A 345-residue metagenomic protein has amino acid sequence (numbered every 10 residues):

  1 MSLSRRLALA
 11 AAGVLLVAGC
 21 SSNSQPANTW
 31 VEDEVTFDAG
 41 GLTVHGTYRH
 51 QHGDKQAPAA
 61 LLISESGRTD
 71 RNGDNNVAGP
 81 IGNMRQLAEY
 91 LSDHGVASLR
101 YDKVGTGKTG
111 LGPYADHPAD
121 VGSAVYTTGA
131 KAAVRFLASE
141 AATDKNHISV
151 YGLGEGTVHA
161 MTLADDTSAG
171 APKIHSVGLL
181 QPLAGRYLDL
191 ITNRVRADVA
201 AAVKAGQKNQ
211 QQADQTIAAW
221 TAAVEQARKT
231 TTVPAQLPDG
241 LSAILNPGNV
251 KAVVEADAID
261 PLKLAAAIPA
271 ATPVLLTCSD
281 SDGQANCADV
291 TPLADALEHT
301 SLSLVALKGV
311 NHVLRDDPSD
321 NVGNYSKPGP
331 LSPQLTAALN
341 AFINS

Functional and structural regions predicted by a protein language model:
Q25-P58: N-terminal cap/lid segment of alpha/beta-hydrolase-fold proteins
G53-D93: Short, surface-exposed "cap/lid" segments of acyl-processing enzymes
A119-E140: Alpha/beta-hydrolase active-site loop
A142-G154: Alpha/beta-hydrolase fold nucleophile elbow
S176-A267: Accessory cap/linker subdomain of secreted extracellular hydrolases
I268, L276-C278: Short beta-strand/loop motif that positions the catalytic acidic residue of the alpha/beta-hydrolase fold
G283-D289: Conserved alpha/beta-hydrolase "acid-adjacent" motif
V310-V313, P318-S345: Catalytic active-site module of serine/aspartate enzymes centered on a nucleophile-bearing elbow/loop
